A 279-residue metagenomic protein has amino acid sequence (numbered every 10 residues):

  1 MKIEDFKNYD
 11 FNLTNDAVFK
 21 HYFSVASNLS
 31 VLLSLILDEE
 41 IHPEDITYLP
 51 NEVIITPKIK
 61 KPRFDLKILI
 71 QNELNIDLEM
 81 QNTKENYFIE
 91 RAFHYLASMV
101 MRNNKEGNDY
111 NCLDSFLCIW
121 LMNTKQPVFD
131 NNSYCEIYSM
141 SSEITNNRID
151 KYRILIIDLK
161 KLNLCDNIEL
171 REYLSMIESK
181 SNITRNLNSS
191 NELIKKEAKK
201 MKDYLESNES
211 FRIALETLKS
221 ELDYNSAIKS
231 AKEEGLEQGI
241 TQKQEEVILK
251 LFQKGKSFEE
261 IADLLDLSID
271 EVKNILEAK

Functional and structural regions predicted by a protein language model:
M1-K279: Elongated, amphipathic alpha-helical interaction scaffolds
